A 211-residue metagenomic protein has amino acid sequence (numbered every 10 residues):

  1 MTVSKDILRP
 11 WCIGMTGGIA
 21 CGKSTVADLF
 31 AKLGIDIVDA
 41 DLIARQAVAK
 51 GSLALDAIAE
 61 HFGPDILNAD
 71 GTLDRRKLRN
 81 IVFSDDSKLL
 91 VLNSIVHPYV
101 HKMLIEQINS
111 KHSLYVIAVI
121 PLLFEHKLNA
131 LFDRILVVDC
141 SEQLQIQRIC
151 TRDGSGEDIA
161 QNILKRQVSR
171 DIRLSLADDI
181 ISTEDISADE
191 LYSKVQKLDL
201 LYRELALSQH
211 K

Functional and structural regions predicted by a protein language model:
T2-I35, A40-L42: Walker A (P-loop) phosphate-binding motif
T2-I7, E106, K111-Y115, N129-V138 (+3 more regions): NTP-dependent small-molecule kinase module
C12, A27, L55, A59 (+6 more regions): A general structural signal for well-ordered alpha-helical segments in protein cores
G22, D41, L92, I117 (+2 more regions): Residue-level signal for inorganic ion chemistry
T25-D28, D36-A49, P64, T151 (+3 more regions): N-terminal polybasic phosphate/anion-binding patch
L42-L114: ATP-dependent small-molecule kinase phosphotransfer cores that center on conserved nucleotide phosphate-binding segments
V116-L122: Switch II (G3) loop of P-loop NTPases
E125-K127: Charged, compositionally biased, marginally structured helical/coil segments
